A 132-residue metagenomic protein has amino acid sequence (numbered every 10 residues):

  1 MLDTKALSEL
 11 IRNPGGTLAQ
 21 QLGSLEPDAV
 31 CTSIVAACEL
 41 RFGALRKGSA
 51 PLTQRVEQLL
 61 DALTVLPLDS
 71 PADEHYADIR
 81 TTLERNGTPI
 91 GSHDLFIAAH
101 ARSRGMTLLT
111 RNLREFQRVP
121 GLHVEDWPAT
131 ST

Functional and structural regions predicted by a protein language model:
M1-T32, F42-Q58, D78, T130-T132: Short, well-structured N-terminal submotif of metal-dependent ribonuclease cores
D3-T4, L40, Y76, A101 (+1 more regions): Generic structural signal for small/hydrophobic residues in well-ordered secondary structure, especially within
A6-L7, A36, A72, I97 (+1 more regions): Alpha-helix capping/helix-boundary segments
Q54, T64-L109: Active-site neighborhoods of divalent-metal-dependent phosphate/nucleic-acid chemistry enzymes
A98, R102-T132: Acidic, PIN/NYN-like endoribonuclease modules and their adjacent C-terminal/linker elements
